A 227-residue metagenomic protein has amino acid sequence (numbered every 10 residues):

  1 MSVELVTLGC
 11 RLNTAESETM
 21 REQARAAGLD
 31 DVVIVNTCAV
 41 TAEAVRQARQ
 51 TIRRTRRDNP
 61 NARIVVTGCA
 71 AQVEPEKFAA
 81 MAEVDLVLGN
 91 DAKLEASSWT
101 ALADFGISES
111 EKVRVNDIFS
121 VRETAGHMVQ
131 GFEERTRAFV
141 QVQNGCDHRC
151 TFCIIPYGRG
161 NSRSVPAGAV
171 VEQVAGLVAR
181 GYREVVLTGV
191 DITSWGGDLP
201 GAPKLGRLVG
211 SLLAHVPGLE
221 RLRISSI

Functional and structural regions predicted by a protein language model:
M1-W195: Proteins enriched for Cys/Gly/acidic motifs involved in redox and nucleic-acid/cofactor modification
S2, N59-N61, H215-R223: Short, surface-exposed connector motifs at secondary-structure boundaries
V186-G189, R223-I227: Short beta-strand segments
G196-A202: Short glycine/threonine-rich loop-to-helix capping motif typified by GTGT followed within a few residues by an Asp-Pro
A202-L222: Alpha-helix-loop-beta-strand connector modules within alpha/beta enzyme cores
